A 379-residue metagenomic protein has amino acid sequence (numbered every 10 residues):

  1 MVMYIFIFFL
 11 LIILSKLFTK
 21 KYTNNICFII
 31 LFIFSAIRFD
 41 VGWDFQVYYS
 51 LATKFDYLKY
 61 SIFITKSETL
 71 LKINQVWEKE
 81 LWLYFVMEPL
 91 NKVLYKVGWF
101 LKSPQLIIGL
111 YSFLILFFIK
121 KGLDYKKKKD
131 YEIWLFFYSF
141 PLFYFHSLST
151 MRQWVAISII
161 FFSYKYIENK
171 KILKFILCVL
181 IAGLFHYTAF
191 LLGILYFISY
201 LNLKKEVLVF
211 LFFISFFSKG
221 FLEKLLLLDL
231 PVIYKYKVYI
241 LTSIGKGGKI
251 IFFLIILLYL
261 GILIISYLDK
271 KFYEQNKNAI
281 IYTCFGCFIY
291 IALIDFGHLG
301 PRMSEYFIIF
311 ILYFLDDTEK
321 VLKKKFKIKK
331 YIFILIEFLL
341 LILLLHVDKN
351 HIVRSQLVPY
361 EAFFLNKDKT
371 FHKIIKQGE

Functional and structural regions predicted by a protein language model:
M1-L31: Start-transfer (signal-anchor) and selected internal transmembrane alpha helices of multi-pass inner/ER membrane
Y22-I26, L123-F140: Transmembrane-helix signature of polytopic, membrane-embedded enzymes that assemble or transfer cell-envelope glycans
V41, Q46-S50, F55-I64, Y84 (+2 more regions): Alpha-helical transmembrane segments and terminal signal-anchor/GPI-anchor hydrophobic tails, characterized by long
Q46, S50-K54, I64-F100: Short hydrophobic/aromatic helix or loop-helix immediately within or flanking a transmembrane segment in polytopic
G109-K126: Transmembrane-helix motifs of polytopic, lipid-linked glycan transferases
E132-T150, W154-F161, T188: Membrane-embedded helix bundles of polyisoprenyl
I160-L173: Membrane-interface transmembrane helices that cradle and orient dolichyl/undecaprenyl
F210, K323-L344: Signature aromatic-anchored transmembrane alpha helix within multi-pass, membrane-resident enzymes that catalyze glycan
